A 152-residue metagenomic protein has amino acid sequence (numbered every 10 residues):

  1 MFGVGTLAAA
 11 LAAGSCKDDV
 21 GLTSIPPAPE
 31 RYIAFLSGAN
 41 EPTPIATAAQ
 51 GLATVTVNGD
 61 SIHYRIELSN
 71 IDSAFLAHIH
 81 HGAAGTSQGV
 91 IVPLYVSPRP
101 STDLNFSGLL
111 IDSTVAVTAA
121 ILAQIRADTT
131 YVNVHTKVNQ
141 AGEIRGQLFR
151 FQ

Functional and structural regions predicted by a protein language model:
M1-S15: Sec-dependent bacterial lipoprotein signal peptides
G14-A77, H81-Q152: Metal-centered catalytic cores of metalloenzymes
